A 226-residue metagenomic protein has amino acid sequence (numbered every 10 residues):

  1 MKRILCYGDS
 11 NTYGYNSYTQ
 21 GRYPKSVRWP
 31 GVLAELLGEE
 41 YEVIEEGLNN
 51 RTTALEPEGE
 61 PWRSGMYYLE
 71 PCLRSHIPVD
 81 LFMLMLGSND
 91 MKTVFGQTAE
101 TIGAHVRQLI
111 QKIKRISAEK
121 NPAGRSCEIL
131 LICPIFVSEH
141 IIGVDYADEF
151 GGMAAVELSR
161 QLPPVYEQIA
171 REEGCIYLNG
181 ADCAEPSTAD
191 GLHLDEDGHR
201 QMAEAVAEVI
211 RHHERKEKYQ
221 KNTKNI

Functional and structural regions predicted by a protein language model:
M1-L48, A54-G59, P71-S75, F82 (+1 more regions): Serine-esterase "nucleophile elbow" of acetyl-processing enzymes
E45-N50, G180-A184: Acidic carboxylate-rich catalytic motifs and surrounding loops in phosphoryl-/glycosyl-chemistry enzymes
T53-L55, T188-A189: Short Asp/Glu-rich motifs
R63-I226: Alpha-helical cap/lid subdomain in secreted, periplasmic, or secretory-pathway luminal O-acyl-processing enzymes
